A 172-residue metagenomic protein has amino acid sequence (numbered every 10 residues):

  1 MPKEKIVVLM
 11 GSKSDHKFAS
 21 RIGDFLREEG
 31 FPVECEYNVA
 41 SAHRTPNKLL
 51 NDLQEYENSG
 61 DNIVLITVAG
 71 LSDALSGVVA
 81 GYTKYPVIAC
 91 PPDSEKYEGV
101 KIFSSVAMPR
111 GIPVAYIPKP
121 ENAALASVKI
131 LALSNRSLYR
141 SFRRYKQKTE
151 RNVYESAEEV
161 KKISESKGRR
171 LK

Functional and structural regions predicted by a protein language model:
P2-R44: Glycine-rich phosphate/diphosphate-binding loop of Rossmann-like nucleotide-binding domains
D15-A19, P46-N47, S72-V78, Y97-G99 (+1 more regions): Short glycine/serine/threonine-rich phosphate/pyrophosphate-binding segments that cradle anionic phosphate groups
A42-Q54: Structural motif
N51-P91: Glycine-rich phosphate-binding loop
P92-K96: Short, acidic/turn-prone active-site loops that include or flank metal/cofactor- and phosphate-binding residues
Y97-S141: Short, glycine-/small-residue-rich phosphate/pyrophosphate-handling segment
L131-K172: Glycine-rich phosphate/pyrophosphate-binding loop and the adjoining helix
